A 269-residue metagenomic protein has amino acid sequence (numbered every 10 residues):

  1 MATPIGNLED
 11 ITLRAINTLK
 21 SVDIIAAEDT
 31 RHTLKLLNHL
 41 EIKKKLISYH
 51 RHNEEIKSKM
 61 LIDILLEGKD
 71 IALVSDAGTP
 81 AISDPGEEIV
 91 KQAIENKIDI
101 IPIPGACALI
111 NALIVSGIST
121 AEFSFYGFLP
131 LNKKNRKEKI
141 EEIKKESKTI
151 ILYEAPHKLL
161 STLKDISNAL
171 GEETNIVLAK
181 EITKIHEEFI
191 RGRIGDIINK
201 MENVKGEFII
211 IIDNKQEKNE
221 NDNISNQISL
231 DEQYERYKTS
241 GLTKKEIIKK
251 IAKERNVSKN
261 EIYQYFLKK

Functional and structural regions predicted by a protein language model:
M1-R51: Glycine-rich, flexible N-terminal cofactor/catalytic loop recognition
I5-L8, D76-P80, P156-K158, K215-E217: Short glycine-rich anion-binding loops that position phosphate/pyrophosphate groups of nucleotides and phosphorylated
L19-I25, I98-I101, T149-I150: Short active-site oxyanion
A27, P102-G105, L152, L178: General beta-strand structural signal in soluble alpha/beta enzymes
Y49-E55, L129-N132: Conserved helicase motor
E67-P130: Short glycine-cluster motifs
S124-K145: A short, charged helix-loop
T149, Y153-K269: A contiguous loop/helix-start segment that scaffolds small-molecule binding in enzyme catalytic cores
